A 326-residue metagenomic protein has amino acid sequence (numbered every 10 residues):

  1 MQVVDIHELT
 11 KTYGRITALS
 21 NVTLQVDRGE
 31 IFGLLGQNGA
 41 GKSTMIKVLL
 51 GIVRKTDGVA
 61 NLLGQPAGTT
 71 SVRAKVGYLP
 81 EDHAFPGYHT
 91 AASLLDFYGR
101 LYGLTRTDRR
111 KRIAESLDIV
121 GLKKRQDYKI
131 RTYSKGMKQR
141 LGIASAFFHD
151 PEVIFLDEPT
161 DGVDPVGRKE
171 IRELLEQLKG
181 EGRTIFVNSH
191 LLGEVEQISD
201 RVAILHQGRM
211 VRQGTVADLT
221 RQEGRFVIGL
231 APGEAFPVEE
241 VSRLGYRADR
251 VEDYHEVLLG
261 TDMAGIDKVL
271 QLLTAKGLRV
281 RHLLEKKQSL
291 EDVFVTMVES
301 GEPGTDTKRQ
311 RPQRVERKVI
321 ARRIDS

Functional and structural regions predicted by a protein language model:
Q2-V4, K11-H206, V211-R212: ABC transporter nucleotide-binding domains
A18, G68, E194, G233-P237 (+2 more regions): Short phosphate-engaging motifs
R28, K124, P232-E234, T261-M263 (+1 more regions): Non-catalytic surface loops within mature trypsin-like serine protease
G103, D200, G224, V295-P303: Non-catalytic alpha-helical coupling and interface elements of nucleotide-dependent molecular machines and regulators
G121, Y246-D249, R279-L284: A short linear hydrophobic-aromatic micro-motif
I171-G260: ABC transporter nucleotide-binding domain
M263-S326: C-terminal coupling/interaction segments
